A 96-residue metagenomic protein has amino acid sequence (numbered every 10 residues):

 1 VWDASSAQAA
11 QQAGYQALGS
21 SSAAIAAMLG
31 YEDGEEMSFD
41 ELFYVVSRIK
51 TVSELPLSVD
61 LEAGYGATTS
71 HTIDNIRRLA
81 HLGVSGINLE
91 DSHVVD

Functional and structural regions predicted by a protein language model:
V1-W2, L55-T69: Glycine-rich beta-to-alpha transition loops that act as phosphate-gripper elements at the mouths of alpha/beta enzyme
D3, A10, I49, D60 (+2 more regions): Conserved, mostly hydrophobic/aromatic
S6, A17-E41, A63-T68, I87-D96: Glycine-rich, proline-tolerant flexible connector loops at the mouths of alpha/beta enzymes
A9-Y15: A short, Lys/Arg-enriched amphipathic alpha-helix followed by its capping loop at the start of a domain
Y15-L18, L55-L57, V84-I87: Structural motif
Y31-V59, L82: Alpha-helix-loop-beta-strand connector modules within alpha/beta enzyme cores
T69-G86: Short, electropositive alpha-helical surface patch
